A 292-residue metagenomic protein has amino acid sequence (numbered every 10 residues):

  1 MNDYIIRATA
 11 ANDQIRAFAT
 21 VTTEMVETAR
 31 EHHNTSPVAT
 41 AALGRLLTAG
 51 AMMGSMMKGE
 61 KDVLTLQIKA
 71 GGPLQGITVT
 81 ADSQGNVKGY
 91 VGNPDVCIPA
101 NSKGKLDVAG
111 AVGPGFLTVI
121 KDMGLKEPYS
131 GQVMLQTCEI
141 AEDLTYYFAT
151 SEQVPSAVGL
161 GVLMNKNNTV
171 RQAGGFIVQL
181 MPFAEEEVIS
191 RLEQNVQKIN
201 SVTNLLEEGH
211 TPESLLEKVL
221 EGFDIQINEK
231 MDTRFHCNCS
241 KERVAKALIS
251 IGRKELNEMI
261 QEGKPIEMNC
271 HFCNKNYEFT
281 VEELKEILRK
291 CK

Functional and structural regions predicted by a protein language model:
M1-E229: Interaction interfaces in information-processing and related assembly proteins
Q197, V202-K292: Cys/His-clustered metal-coordination modules, chiefly Zn-binding fingers
